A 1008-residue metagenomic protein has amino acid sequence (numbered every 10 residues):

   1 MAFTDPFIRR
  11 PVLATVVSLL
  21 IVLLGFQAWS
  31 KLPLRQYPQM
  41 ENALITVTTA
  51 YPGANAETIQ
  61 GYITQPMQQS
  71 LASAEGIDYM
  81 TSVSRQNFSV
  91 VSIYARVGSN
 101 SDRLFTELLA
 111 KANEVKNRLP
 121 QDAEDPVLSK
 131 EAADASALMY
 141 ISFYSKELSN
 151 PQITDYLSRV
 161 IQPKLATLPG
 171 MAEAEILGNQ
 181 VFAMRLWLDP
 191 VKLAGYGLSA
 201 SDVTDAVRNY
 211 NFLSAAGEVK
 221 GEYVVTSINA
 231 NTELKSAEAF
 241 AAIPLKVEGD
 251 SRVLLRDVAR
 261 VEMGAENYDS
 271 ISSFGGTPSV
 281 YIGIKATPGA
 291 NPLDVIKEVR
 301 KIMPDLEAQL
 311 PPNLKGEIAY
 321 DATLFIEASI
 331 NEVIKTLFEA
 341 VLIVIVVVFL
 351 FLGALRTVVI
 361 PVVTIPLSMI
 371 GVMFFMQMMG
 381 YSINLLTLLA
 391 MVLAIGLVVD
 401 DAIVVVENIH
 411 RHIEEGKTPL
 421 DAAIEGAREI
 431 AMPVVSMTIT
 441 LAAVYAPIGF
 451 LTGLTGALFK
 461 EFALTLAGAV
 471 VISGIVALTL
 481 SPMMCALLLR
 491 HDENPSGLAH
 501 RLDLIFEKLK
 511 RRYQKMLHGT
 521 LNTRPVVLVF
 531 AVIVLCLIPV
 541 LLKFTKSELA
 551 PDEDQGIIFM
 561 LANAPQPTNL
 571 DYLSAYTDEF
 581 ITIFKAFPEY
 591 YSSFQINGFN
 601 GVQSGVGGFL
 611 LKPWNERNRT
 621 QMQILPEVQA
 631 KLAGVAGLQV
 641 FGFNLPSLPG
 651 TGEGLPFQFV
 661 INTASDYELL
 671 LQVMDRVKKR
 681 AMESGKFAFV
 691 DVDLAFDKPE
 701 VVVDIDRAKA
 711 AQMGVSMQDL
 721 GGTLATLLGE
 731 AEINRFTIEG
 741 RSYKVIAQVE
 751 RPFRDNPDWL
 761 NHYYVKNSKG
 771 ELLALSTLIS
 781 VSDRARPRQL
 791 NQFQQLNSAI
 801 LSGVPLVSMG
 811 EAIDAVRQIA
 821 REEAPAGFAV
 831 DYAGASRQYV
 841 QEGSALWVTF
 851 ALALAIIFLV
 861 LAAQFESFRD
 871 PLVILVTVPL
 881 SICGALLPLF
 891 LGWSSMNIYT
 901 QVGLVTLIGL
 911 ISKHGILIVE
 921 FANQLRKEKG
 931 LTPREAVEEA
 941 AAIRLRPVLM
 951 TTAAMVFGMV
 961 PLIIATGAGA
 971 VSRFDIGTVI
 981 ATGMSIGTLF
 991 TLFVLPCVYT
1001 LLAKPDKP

Functional and structural regions predicted by a protein language model:
M1-K31, I430, L498-L549, F609 (+3 more regions): Signature of alpha-helical transmembrane segments and their immediate interfacial
T4-R9, Y37, T64, L157 (+20 more regions): Alpha-helical membrane-interface segments at transmembrane helix boundaries
P6, Y37, T48, V90 (+11 more regions): Extracytoplasmic/periplasmic membrane-proximal domains and adjacent transmembrane bundles of envelope biogenesis
V12-L13, Q27-R118, D122-D125, P151-G178 (+4 more regions): Extracytoplasmic/periplasmic
L24-K31, K315, L342-R411, T418 (+9 more regions): Hydrophobic transmembrane alpha-helices and their membrane-interface caps in long multi-pass transport proteins
L34-I45, T81-N87, D122-K146, E175-V181 (+10 more regions): Flexible hinge/switch segments at interdomain interfaces of large molecular machines
Q68-M80, G98-S129, D134-A135, Q162-L168 (+11 more regions): Short helix C-cap/helix-to-loop transition motifs enriched in small/turn-promoting residues
I395-I409, A431-F450, A457-A499, G607 (+6 more regions): Transmembrane alpha-helices and their membrane-interface boundaries in multi-pass membrane transporters and channels
